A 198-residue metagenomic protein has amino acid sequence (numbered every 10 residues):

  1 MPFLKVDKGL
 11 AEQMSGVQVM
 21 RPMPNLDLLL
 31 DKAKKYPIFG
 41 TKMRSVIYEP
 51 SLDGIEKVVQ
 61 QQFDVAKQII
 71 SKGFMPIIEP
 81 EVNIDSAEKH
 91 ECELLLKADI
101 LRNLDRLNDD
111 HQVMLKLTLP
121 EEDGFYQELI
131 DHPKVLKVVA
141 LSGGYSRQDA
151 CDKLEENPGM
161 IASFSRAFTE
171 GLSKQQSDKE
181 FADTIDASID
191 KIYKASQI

Functional and structural regions predicted by a protein language model:
M1, D27-P37, K67-G73, D105-N108 (+2 more regions): Acidic (Asp/Glu)-rich catalytic clusters
M1-K57: Active-site beta->alpha loop and helix N-cap motifs at the rims of alpha/beta catalytic domains
K5, K42-R44, G54, E88-E121 (+1 more regions): Catalytic beta/alpha-barrel core
K5-A11, R44-Y48, E79-D85, K116-E122 (+2 more regions): Active-site beta-loop-alpha junctions enriched in small/polar residues
L28-D31, K57-S71, L94-N103, G124 (+3 more regions): Alpha-helical scaffolding segments of alpha/beta enzyme cores, especially the outer helices of TIM-barrel or partial
Y48-Q61, E88-H90, L94, P120-I130 (+1 more regions): Active-site-adjacent beta->alpha loops and helix N-cap segments on the catalytic face of soluble alpha/beta enzymes
M75-P76, K137: Short, proline-centered helix/strand-breaking motifs
D109-I198: Catalytic-face loop-and-helix region of soluble metabolic enzyme cores
